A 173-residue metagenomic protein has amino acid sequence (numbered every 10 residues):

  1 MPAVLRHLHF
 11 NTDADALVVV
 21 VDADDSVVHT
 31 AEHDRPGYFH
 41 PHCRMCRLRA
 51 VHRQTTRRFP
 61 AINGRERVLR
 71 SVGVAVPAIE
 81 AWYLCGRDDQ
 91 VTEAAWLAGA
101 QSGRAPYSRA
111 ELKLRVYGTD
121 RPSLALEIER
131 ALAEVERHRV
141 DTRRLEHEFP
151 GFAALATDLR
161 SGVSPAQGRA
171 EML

Functional and structural regions predicted by a protein language model:
M1-D15, R160, S164, L173: Short, surface-exposed loop/strand segments
V4, V68, R137-V140: Sparse, context-dependent recognition of short Cys/His-centered cofactor- or disulfide-binding micro-motifs
H9-D13, G99-G103, F149-P150, G162: Short, flexible coil/linker elements and helix-boundary hinge sites characteristic of intrinsically disordered
V20-S123: Activity-critical C-terminal alpha-helical subdomain
A125-L173: Charged phosphate-binding loop/patch that engages nucleotide di/tri-phosphates or the phosphate backbone of nucleic
